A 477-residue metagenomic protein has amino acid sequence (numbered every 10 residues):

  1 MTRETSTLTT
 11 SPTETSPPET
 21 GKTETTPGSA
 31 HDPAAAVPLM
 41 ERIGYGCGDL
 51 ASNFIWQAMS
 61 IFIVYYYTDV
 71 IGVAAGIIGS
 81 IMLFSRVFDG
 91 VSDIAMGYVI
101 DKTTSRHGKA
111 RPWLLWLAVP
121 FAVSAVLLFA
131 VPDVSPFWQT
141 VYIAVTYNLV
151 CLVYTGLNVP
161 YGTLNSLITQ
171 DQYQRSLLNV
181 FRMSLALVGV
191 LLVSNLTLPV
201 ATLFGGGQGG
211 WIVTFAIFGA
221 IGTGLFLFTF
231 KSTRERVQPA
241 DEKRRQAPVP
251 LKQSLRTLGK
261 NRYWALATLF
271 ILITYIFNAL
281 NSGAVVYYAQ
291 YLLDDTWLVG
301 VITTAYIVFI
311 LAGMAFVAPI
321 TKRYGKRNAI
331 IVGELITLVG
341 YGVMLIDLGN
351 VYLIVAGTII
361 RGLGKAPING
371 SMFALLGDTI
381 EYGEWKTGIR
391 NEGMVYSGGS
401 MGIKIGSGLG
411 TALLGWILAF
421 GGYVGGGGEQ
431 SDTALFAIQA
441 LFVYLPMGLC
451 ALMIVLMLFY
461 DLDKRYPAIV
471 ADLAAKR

Functional and structural regions predicted by a protein language model:
T2-T15, T23-R477: Membrane-embedded alpha-helical bundles of multi-pass transporters/translocases, especially carrier/permease families
